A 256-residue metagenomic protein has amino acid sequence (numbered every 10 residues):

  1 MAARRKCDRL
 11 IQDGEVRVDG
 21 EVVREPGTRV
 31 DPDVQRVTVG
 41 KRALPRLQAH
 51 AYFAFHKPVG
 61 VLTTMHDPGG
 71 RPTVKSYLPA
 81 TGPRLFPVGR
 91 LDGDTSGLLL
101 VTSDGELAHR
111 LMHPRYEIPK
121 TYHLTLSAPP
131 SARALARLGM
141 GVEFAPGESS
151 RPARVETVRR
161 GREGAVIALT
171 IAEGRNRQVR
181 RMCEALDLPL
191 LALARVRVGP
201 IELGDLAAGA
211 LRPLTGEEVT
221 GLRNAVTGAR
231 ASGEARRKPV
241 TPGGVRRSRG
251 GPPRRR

Functional and structural regions predicted by a protein language model:
M1-R256: Basic, flexible Lys/Arg- and Gly-enriched helix-loop patches that mediate nucleic-acid binding at interfaces with rRNA
